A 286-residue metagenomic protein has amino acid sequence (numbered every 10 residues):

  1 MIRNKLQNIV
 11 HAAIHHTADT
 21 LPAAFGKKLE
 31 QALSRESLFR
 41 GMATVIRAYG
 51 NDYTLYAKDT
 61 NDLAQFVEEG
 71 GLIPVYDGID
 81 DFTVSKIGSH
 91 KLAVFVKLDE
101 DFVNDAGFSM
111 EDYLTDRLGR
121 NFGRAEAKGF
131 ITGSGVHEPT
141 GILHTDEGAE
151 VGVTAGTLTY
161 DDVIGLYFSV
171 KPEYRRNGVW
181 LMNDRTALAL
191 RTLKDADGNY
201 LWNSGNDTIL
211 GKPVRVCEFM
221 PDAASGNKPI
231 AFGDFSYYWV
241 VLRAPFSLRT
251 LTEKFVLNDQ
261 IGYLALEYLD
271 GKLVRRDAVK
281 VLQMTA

Functional and structural regions predicted by a protein language model:
I2-V94, T159, A278: Assembly/oligomerization interface modules of large self-assembling protein complexes
A32-A43, D59-D62, R120-N121, A125 (+2 more regions): Short N-terminal helix-initiation segments at or just after the protein's N-terminus
R35, R124, K128, S169-P172 (+1 more regions): A structural signal for alpha-helix termini and helix-coil/disorder junctions
R47-A48, G88, M110, N206 (+1 more regions): Generic detector of ordered secondary-structure context
N51, S134-D270, A278-A286: Extended oligomerization regions of viral-like shell subunits
A57, L63-V67, V75, D105-G107 (+3 more regions): Short helix/loop capping segments that flank catalytic or ligand/cofactor-binding pockets
K58-D59, L98-E100, D184, A265: Residues immediately flanking
V75-F168, K280-A286: Alpha-helical scaffold segments that mediate packing/assembly in large oligomeric complexes
